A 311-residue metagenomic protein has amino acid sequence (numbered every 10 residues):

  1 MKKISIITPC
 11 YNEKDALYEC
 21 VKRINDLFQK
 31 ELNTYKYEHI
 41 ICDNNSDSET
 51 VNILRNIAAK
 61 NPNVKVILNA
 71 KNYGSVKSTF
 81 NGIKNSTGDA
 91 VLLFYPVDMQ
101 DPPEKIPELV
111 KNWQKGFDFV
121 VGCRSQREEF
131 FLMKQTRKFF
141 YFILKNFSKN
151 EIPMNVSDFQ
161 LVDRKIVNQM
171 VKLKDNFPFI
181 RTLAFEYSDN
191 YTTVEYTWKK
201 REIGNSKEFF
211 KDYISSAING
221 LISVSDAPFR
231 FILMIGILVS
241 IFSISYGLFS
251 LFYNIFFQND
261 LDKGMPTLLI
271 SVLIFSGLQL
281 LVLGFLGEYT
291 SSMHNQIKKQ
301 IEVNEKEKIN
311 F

Functional and structural regions predicted by a protein language model:
K3-S5, E38: Cell-envelope/extracellular polymer assembly enzymes that use nucleotide-activated donors
E13-A16, S46, P102: Donor nucleotide-sugar binding loop of glycosyltransferases
E13-K30: Short, well-formed alpha-helical segments that are part of the catalytic scaffolds of diverse glycosyltransferases
T34, D43-V51, M99-Q100: A conserved acidic beta->alpha catalytic loop
I40, V51-F80, K84-N85: Conserved donor nucleotide-binding strand/loop of the catalytic core
N69-K71, S75-N85, P103-P178, K199-I218: Acceptor/aglycone-binding surface of glycosyltransferases and processive sugar-polymer synthases
D89-Q100: Short beta-strand-to-loop acidic/aromatic patch adjacent to the donor-nucleotide binding site
T182, E186-F311: Hydrophobic helical membrane-anchoring modules
